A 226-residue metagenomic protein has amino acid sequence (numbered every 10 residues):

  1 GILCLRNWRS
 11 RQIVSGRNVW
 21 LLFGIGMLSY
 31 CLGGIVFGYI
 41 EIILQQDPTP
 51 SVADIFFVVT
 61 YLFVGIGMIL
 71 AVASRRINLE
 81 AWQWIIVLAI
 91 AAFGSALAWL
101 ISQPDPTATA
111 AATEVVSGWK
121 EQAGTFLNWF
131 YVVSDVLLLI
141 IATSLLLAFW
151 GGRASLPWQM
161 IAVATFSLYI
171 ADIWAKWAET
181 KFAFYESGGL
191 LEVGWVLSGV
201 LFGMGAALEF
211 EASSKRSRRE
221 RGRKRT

Functional and structural regions predicted by a protein language model:
G1-T226: Polytopic alpha-helical membrane-helix bundles and their juxtamembrane interface segments in multi-pass membrane
